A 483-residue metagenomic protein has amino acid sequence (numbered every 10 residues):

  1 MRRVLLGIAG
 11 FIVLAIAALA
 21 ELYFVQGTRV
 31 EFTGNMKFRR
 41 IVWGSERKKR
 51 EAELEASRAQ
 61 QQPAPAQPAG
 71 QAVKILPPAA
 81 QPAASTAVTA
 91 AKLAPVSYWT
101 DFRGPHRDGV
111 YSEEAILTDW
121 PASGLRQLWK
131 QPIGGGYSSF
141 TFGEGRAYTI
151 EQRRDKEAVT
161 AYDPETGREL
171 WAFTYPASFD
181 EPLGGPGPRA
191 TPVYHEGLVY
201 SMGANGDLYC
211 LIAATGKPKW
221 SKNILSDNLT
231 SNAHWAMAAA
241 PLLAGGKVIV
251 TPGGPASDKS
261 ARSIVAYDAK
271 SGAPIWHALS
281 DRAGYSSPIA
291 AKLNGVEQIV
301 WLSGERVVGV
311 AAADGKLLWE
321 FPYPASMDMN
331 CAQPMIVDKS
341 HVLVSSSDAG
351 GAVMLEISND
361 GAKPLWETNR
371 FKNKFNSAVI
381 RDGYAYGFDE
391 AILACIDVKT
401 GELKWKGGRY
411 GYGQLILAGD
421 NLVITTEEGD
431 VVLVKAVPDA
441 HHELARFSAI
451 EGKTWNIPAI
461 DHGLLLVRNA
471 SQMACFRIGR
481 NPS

Functional and structural regions predicted by a protein language model:
R2-S483: Noncatalytic, solvent-exposed loop/strand surfaces of beta-propeller-type extracellular/periplasmic domains
